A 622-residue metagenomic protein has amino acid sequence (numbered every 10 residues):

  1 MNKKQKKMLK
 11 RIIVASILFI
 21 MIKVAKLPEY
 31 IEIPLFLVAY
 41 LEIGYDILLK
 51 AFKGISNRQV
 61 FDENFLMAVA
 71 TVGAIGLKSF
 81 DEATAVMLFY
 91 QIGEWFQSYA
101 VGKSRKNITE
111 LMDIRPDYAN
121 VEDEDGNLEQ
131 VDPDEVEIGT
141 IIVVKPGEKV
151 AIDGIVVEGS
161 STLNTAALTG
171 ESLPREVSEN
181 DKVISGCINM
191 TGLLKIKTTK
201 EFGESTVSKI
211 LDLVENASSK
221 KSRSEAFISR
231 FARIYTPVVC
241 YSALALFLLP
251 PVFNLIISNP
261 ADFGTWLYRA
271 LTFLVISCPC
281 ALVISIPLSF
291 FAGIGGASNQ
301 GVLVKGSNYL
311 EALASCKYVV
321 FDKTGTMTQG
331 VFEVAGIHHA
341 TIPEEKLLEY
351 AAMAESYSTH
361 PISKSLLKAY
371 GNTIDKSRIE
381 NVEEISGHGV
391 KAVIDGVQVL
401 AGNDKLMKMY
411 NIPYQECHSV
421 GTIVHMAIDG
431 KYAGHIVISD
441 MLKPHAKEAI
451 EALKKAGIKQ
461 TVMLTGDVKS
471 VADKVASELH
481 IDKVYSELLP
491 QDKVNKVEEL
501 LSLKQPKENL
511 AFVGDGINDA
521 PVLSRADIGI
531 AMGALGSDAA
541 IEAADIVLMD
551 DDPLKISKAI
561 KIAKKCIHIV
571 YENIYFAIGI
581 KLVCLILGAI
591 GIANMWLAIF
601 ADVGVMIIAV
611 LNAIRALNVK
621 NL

Functional and structural regions predicted by a protein language model:
M1-I31, V101, E110, E124-Q130 (+8 more regions): Flexible metal-binding regulatory segments at protein termini and peripheral loops
I12-S16, F227-I257, T272-F290, Y571-F600: Bilayer-spanning, highly hydrophobic alpha-helical transmembrane segments
F19-E122, E135-I142, K149, S160 (+4 more regions): Actuator/coupling domain of P-type ATPases
F52-V60, Y99-T109, L288-S307, I614-L622: Juxtamembrane helix-loop transition segments at the membrane interface in multi-pass membrane proteins
L66-A68, L168, Y268, C278-A354 (+2 more regions): Conserved catalytic phosphorylation-site environment of P-type ATPases
S242, Q505-K507, A544, M549-L622: Membrane-embedded transport module
V334-Q460, K469, I481-V497: P-type ATPase nucleotide-binding
G396, T422, I428-E572, I580: Conserved ATP-binding TGD loop and adjacent catalytic N/P-domain core of P-type ATPases
